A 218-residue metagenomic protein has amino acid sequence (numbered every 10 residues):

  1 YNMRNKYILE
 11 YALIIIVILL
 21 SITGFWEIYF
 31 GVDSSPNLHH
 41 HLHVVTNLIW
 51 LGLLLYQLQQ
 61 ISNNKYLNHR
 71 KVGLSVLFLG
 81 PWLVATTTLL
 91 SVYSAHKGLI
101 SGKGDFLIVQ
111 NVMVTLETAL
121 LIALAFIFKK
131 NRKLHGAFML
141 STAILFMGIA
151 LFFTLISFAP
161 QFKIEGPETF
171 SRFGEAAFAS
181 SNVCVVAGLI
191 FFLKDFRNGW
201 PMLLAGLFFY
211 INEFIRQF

Functional and structural regions predicted by a protein language model:
N2-F218: Alpha-helical membrane insertion/targeting regions
